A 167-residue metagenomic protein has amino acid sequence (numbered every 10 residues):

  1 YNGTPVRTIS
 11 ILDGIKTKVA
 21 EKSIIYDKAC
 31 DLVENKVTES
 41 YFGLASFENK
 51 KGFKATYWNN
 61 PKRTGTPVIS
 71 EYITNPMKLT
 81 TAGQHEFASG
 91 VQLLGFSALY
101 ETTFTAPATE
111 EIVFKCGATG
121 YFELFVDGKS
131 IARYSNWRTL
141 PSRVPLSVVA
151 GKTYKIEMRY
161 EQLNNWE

Functional and structural regions predicted by a protein language model:
Y1-L12, K18: Glycine- and acidic-residue-enriched helix-capping/strand-helix junction motifs
K16-A20, A108: Structural signal for hydrophobic packing residues in well-ordered secondary-structure cores of soluble enzyme domains
I25-V113, G117-E167: Extracellular/secretory pathway-exposed regions associated with glycan biology
